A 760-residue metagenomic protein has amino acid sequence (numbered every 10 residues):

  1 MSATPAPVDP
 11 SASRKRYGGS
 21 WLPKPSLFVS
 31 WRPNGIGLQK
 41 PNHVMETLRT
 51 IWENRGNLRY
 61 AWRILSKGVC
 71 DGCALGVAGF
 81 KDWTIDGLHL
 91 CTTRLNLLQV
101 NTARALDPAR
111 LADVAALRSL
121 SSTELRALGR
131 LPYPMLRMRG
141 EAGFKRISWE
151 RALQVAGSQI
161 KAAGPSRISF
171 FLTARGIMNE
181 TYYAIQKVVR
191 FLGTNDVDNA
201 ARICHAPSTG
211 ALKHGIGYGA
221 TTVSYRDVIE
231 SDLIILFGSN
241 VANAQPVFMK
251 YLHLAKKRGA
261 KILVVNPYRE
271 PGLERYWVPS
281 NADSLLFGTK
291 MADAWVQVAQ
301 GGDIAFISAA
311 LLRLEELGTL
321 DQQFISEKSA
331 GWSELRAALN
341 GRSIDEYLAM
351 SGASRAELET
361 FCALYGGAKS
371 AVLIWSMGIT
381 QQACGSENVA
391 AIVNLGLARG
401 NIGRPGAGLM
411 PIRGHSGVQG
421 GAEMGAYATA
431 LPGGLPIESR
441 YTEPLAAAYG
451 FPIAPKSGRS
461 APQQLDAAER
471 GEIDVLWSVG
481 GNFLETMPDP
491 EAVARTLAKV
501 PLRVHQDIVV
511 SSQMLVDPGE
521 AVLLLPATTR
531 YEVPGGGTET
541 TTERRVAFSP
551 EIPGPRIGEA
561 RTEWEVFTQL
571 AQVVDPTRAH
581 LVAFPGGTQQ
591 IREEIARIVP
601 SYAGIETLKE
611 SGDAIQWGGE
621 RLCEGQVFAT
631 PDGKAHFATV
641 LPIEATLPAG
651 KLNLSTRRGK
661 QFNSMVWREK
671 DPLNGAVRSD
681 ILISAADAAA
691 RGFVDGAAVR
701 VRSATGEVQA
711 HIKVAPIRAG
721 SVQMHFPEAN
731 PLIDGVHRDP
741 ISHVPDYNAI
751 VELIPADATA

Functional and structural regions predicted by a protein language model:
P5-A6, P10-N42, G129-G417, M424 (+2 more regions): Cofactor-pocket helix-loop regions in the catalytic cores of large enzyme subunits
L48-L58: Short Cys/His-rich Zn2+-coordinating modules
C70-C73: Short cysteine-rich clusters marking metal-coordination/redox-active sites
L97-G143, L153, E180: Low-complexity, highly charged intrinsically disordered N-terminal segments that act as targeting/localization
L120-M138, L652-D680: Glycine-rich loop/turn
G421-A422, P585-D671: Long, low-complexity segments enriched in small/aliphatic residues
A710, P731-A760: C-terminal beta-rich recognition modules with glycine/proline-rich loops and embedded aromatic residues
P716-E728: Short, solvent-exposed secondary-structure boundary/capping segments
